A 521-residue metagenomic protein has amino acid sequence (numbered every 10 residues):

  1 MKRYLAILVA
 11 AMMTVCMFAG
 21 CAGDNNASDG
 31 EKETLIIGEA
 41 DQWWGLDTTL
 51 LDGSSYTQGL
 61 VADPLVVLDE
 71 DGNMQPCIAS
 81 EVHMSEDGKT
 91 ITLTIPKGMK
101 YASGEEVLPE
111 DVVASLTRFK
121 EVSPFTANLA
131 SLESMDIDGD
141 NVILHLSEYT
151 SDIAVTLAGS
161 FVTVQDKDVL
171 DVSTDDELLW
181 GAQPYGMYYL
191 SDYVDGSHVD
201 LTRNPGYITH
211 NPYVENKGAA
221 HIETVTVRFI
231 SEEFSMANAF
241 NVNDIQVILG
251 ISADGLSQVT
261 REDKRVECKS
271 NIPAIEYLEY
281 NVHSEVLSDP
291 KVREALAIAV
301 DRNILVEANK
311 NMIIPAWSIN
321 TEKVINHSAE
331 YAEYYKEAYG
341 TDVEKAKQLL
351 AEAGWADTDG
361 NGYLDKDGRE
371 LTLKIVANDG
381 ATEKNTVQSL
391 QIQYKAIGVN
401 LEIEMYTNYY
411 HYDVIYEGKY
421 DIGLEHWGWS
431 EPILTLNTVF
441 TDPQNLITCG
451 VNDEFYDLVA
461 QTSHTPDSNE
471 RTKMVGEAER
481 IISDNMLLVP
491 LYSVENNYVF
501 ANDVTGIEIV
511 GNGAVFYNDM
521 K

Functional and structural regions predicted by a protein language model:
G38-E86, T117: N-terminal lobe/hinge region of extracytoplasmic solute-binding protein
N73, A158-T224, F234, V343-E344 (+2 more regions): Gly/Pro-rich hinge or "lid" segments in bacterial periplasmic/extracellular proteins
S80-F125, D138, I143, V286-S288: Aromatic- and charge-enriched surface segment that lines or borders ligand/interaction sites
H83, A127-L170, Y189-V194: Surface-exposed binding/hinge segments that line and control ligand-binding clefts or catalytic entry sites
R118, T209-Q258, V399-E402, T407-N408: Ligand-site clamp/hinge motif
T202, S288-I392: Append "and occasionally in soluble cytosolic enzymes with long acidic Gly/Pro-rich linkers
E402-H411, L436-N502: Extracytoplasmic/peripheral linker and loop segments enriched in polar/acidic and small residues with frequent Thr/Pro
F500-K521: Long beta-strand-rich cores associated with HINT superfamily self-processing modules
